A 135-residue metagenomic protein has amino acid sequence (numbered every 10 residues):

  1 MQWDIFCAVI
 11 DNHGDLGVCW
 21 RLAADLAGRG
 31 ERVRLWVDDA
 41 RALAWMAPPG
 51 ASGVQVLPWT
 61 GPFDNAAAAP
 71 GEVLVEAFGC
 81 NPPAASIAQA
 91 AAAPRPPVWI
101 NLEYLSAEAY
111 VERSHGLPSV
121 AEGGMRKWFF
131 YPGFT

Functional and structural regions predicted by a protein language model:
M1-D4: Extreme N-terminal starter segment of soluble prokaryotic enzymes
F6-G124: Active-site and donor-binding regions of nucleotide-sugar-utilizing enzymes
K127-T135: A conserved mid-domain beta-alpha-beta active-site/ligand-binding segment of alpha/beta enzyme cores
